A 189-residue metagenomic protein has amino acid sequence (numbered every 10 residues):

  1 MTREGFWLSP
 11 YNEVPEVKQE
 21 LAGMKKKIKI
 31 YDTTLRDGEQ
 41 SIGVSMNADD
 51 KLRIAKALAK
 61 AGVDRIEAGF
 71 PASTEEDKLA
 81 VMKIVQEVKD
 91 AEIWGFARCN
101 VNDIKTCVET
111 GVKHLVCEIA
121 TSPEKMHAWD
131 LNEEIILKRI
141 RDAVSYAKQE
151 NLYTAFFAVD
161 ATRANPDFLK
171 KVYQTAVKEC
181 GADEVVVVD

Functional and structural regions predicted by a protein language model:
E4-F6, Y11, K25-K29, Q40-I66 (+2 more regions): Alpha/beta enzyme core
V14-V17: Short, intrinsically disordered C-terminal tails of secreted or membrane-associated proteins
Q19, G23-K25: Mature N-terminal, pre-catalytic/accessory segment of carbohydrate-active enzymes
T34-E39: Short polar catalytic/cofactor-binding loops
A72-K89, W94-F96, N100-K105: N-terminal active-site wall of soluble small-molecule enzyme domains
